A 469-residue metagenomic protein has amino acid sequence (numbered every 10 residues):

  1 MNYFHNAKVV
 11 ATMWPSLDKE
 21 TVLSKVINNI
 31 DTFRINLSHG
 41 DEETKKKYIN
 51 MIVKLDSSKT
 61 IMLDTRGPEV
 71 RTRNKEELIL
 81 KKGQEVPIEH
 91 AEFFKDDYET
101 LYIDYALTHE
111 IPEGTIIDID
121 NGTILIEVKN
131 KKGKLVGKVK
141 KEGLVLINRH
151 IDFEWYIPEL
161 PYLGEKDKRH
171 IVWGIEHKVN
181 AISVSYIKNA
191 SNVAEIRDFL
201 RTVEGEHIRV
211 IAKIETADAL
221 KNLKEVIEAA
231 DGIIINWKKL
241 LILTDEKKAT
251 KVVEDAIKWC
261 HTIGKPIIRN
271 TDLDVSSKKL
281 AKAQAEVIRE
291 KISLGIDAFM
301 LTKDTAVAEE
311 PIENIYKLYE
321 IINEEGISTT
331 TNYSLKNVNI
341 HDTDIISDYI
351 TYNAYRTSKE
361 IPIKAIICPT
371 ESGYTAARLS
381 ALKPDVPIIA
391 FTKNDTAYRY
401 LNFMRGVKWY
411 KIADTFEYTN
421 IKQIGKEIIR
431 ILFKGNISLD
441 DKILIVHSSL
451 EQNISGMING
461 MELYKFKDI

Functional and structural regions predicted by a protein language model:
M1-I469: Non-catalytic helical/linker scaffolds that mediate oligomerization, partner binding, and domain coupling around large
